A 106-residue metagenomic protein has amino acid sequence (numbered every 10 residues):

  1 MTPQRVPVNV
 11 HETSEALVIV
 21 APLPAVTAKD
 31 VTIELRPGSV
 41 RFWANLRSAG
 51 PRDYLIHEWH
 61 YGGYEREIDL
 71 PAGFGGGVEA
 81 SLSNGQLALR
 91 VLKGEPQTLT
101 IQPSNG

Functional and structural regions predicted by a protein language model:
M1-G106: Alpha-crystallin/small heat shock protein
